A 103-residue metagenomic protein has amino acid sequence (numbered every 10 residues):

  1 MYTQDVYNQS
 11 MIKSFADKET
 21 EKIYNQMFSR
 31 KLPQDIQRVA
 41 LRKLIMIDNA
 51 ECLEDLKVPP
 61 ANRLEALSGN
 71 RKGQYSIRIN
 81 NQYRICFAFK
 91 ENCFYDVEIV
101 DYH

Functional and structural regions predicted by a protein language model:
M1-K43: Arg/Lys-rich, positively charged N-terminal/basic patches that mediate binding to nucleic acids
M1-S10, S68, Q74-H103: Enriched for short, Lys/Arg-rich terminal
M11, F28, C52, P60-R63 (+1 more regions): Glycine-rich, flexible loop/turn motifs
K13, Q37-A40, L56-P60, S68 (+1 more regions): Generic structural signal for well-ordered secondary structure
I47: Conserved phosphate-interacting/catalytic interface
E51-Y75: A short, surface-exposed loop/turn module that caps and links secondary-structure elements
